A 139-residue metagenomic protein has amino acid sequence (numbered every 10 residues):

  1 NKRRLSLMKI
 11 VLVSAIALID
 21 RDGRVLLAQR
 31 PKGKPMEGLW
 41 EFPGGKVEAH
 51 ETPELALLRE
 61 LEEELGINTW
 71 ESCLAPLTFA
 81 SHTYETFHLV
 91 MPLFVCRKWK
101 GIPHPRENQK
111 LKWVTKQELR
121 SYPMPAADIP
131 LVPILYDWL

Functional and structural regions predicted by a protein language model:
N1-L7: Short, Lys/Arg-enriched N-terminal segments with co-localized hydrophobic residues within the first ~10-30 amino acids
L7-V25, K46, F79: Conserved N-terminal beta-strand and adjoining loop/helix that marks the start of the Nudix/MutT-like hydrolase domain
V11, D20, T78-I102, K112: Active-site-adjacent beta-strand/loop module that shapes the phosphate/pyrophosphate-binding cleft
I16, F42, T115: Residue-level signal for inorganic ion chemistry
R24-E64: Conserved Nudix-box catalytic region and its N-terminal flanking loop in Nudix hydrolases and closely related
N68-T78: A short coil-to-beta-strand element that immediately follows conserved catalytic motifs
L93-R97, P103-L135: NUDIX/MutT-family hydrolases
